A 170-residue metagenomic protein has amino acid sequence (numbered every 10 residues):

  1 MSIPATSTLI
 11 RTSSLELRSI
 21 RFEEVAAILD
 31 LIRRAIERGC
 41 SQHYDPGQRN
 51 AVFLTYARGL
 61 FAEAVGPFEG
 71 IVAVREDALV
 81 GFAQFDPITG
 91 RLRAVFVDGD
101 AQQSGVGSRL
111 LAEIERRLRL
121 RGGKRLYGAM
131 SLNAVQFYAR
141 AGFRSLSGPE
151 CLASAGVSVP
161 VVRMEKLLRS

Functional and structural regions predicted by a protein language model:
S2-I10, G156-S170: Terminal substrate-recognition subdomain of acyl/acetyltransferases
I3, I10, S19-E23, D30-D100 (+4 more regions): Acetyl-CoA-dependent GNAT
L15-E16: Extreme N-terminal starter segment of soluble prokaryotic enzymes
G105: Glycine-rich phosphate-binding loop
L110, A134-F137: Conserved short alpha-helix immediately C-terminal to the canonical SAM/SAH-binding motif I of Rossmann-like
L118-S131: Conserved GNAT acetyl-CoA-binding A-motif
Y127-A129, R144-R163: Conserved catalytic-core motifs of GNAT/GCN5-like acyltransferases
Y138, F143: Conserved active-site tyrosine of GNAT-family acetyltransferases
